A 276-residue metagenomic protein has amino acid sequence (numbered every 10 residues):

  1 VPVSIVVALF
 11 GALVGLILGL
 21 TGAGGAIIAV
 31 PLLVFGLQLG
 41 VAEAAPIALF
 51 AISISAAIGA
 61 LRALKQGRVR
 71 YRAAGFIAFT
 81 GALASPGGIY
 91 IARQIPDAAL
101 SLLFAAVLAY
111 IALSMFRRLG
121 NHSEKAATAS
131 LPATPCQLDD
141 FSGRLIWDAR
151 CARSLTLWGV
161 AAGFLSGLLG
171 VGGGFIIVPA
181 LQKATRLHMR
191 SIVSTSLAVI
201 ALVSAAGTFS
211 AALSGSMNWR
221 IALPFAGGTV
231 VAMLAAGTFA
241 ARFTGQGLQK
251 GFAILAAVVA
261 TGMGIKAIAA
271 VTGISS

Functional and structural regions predicted by a protein language model:
V1-L16, F35-G36, V41, R62-G163 (+2 more regions): Juxtamembrane transmembrane-helix boundary motif
V6-G11, I47-F50, I192, A198: Alpha-helical transmembrane segments of multi-pass membrane proteins
I17-A26, S166-G173: Short helix-coil transition sites and intra-membrane helix breaks within transmembrane domains of multi-pass
A29-E43, S166, I176-S191: Interfacial segments of multi-pass membrane proteins
P46, A74, V193-S194, A253: Conserved glycine-rich helix-kink/hinge and helix-boundary motifs of the Major Facilitator Superfamily
A48-I52, S196-I200, I221-A222, A226: Short hydrophobic/aromatic, small-residue-rich stretches within specific transmembrane helices of secondary active
F50-I58, L83-A84, I91, V199-A206: Membrane-embedded alpha-helical segments of transport systems, primarily multispan ion/solute transporters
